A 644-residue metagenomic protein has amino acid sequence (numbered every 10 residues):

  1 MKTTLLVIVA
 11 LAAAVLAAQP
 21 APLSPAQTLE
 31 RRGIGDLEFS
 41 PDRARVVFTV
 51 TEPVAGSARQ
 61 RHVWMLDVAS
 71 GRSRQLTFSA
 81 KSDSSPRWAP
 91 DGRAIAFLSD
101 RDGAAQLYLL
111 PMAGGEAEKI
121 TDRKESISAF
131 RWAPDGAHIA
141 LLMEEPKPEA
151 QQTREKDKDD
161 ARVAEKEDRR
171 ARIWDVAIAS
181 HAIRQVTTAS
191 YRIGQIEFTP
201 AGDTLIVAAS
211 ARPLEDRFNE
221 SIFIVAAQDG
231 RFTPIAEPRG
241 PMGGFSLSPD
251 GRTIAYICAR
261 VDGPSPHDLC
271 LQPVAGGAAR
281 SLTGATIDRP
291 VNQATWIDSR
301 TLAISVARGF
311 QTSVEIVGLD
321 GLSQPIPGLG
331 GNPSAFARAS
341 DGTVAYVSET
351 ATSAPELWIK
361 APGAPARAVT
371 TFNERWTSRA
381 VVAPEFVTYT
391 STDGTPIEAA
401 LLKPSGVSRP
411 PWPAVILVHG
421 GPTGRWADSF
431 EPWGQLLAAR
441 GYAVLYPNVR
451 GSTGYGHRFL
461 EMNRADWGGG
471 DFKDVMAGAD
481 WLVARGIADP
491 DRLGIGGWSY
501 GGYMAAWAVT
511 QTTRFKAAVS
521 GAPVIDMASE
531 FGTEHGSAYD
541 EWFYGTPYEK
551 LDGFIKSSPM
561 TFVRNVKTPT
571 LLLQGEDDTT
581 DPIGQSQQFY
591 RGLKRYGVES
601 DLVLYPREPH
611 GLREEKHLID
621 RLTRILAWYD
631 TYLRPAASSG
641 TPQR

Functional and structural regions predicted by a protein language model:
E38, A140-M143, E149-Q151, E165-I173 (+6 more regions): Non-catalytic accessory segments flanking enzyme active sites
P41-D42, P90-D91, P134-D135, P200-A201 (+3 more regions): Residue-level detector of Asp-centered blade-edge/turn motifs that repeat once per structural unit in beta-propeller
R43-V46, I95-A96, G136-I139, L205-I206 (+3 more regions): Hydrophobic beta-strand positions that form the internal "hydrophobic ladder" of WD40/Gbeta-like beta-propeller blades
V50-H62, T77-S84, A96-Y108, E116 (+12 more regions): A flexible loop/linker signature enriched in serine peptidases of the S9 family
D67-G71, P111-G115, A177-H181, A226-G230 (+3 more regions): Short loop/turn segments that connect beta-strands within beta-propeller blades
F372-D491, W498, S529-E541: Cap/lid segment of the alpha/beta-hydrolase catalytic domain
P447-R644: Active-site-proximal cap/loop segments of hydrolase catalytic domains
